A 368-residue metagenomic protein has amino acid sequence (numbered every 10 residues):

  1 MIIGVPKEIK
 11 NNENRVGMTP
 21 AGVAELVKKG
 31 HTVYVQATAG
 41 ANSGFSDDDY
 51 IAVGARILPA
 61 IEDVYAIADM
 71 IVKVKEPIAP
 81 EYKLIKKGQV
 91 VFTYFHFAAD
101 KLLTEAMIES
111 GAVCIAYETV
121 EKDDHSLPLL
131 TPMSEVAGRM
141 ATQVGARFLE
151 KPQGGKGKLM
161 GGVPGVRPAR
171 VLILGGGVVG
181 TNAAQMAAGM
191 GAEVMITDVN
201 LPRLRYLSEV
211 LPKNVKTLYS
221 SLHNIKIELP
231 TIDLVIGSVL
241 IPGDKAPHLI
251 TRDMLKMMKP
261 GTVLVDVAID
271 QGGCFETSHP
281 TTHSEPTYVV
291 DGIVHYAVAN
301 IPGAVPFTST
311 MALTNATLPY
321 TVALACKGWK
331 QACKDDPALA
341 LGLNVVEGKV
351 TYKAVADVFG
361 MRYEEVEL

Functional and structural regions predicted by a protein language model:
I2, E8, P77-A169, V298-N300: Glycine/serine-rich phosphate-binding loop and adjoining beta1-alpha1 elements at the start of nucleotide-handling
I2-S110: An N-terminal-biased, well-structured beta-alpha scaffold segment characteristic of Rossmann-like dinucleotide-binding
P6, K29-G30, V53, A98 (+13 more regions): Change "in soluble alpha/beta enzymes" to "in soluble alpha/beta proteins
P6-F45, P152-L240, T287: Glycine-rich phosphate/diphosphate-binding loop of Rossmann-like nucleotide-binding domains
D69, K75-E76, F95-H96, V239-G243 (+2 more regions): Short glycine-/small-residue-rich Rossmann-like dinucleotide-binding loops
E118-V144, F148-L159, I269, C274-L368: Adenosine-phosphate binding glycine-rich loop
E209-D291: Rossmann-like adenosine-cofactor binding region
